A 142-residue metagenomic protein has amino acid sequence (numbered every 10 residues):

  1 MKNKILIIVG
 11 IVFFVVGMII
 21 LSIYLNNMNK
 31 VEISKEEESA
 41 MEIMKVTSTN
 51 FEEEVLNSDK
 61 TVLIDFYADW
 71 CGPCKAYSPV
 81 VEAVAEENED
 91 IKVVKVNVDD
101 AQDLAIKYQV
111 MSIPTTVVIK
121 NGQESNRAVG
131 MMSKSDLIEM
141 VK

Functional and structural regions predicted by a protein language model:
M1-M41: N-terminal targeting signals for export/organelle localization
I5, K120-K142: Non-catalytic, surface beta->alpha helical segment in thiol-disulfide oxidoreductase systems
I43-T61, Q102: A short beta-strand-turn-helix
D59-V62, F66-W70, S112: Short pre-active-site segment immediately N-terminal to redox-active cysteine/selenocysteine motifs in thiol-based
L63-I64, V93, T116: Hydrophobic beta-strand anchors of alpha/beta hydrolase catalytic cores
P73-N88: Typically the conserved alpha-helix immediately C-terminal to a functionally engaged Cys/Sec in thioredoxin-like
D90-K92, P114, N121: Structural signature of beta-strand start/N-cap positions in the alpha/beta core of ABC transporter nucleotide-binding
Q102, Y108-V117, M132-S135: Structural micro-motif
